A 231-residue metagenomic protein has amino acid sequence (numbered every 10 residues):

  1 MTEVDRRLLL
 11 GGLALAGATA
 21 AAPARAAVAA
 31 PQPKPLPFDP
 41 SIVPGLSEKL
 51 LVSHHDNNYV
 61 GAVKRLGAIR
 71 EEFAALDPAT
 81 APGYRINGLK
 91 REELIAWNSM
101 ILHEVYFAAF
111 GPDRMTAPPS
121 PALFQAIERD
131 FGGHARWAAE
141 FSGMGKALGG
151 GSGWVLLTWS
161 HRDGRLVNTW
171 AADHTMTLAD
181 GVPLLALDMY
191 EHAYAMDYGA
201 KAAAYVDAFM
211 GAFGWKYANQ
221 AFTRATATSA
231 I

Functional and structural regions predicted by a protein language model:
M1-A16: N-terminal secretory signal peptides and thylakoid transit peptides that target proteins across membranes
A22-K49: C-terminal segment of N-terminal export signals and the immediately downstream linker at the start of the mature
A30, H54-N57, A68-A79, G83-N168: All-alpha RGS (Regulator of G-protein Signaling) helical domain and cognate RGS-like helical scaffolds
S41-P44, G83-G88, A172-T175: Acidic/His metal-coordination segments adjacent to aromatic residues that form catalytic metal sites in metalloenzymes
L50-K64: Structured secondary-structure scaffolds
V60, E93-M115, A179-D180, L184-A202: Short, contiguous alpha-helical
K146-K216: An amphipathic alpha-helical core segment
F213-Y217, A221, A225-I231: Low-complexity, Gly/Ser/Thr/Pro-rich intrinsically disordered linker/tail segments
